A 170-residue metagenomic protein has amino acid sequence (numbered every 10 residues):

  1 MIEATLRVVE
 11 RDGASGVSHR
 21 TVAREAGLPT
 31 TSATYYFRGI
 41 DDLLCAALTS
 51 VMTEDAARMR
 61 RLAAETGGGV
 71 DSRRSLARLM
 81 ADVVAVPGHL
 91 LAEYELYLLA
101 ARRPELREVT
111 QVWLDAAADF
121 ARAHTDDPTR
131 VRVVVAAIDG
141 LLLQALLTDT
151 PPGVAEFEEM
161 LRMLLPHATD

Functional and structural regions predicted by a protein language model:
A4-D42, A46: Helix-turn-helix
A4-R11, R58, L96, A137-Q144: Solvent-exposed, amphipathic alpha-helical segments
T49-E54: Short, basic, alpha-helical segments at the C-terminal edge of helix-turn-helix-like DNA-binding modules
A56-A57, V84-Y94, L99-R132: Amphipathic alpha-helical packing segments from all-alpha helical-bundle domains
A57-L90, V134: Hydrophobic alpha-helical connector segments
L106-R107, Q111, A123-D170: Hydrophobic/aromatic-rich alpha-helical bundle segments in the mid-to-C-terminal region
